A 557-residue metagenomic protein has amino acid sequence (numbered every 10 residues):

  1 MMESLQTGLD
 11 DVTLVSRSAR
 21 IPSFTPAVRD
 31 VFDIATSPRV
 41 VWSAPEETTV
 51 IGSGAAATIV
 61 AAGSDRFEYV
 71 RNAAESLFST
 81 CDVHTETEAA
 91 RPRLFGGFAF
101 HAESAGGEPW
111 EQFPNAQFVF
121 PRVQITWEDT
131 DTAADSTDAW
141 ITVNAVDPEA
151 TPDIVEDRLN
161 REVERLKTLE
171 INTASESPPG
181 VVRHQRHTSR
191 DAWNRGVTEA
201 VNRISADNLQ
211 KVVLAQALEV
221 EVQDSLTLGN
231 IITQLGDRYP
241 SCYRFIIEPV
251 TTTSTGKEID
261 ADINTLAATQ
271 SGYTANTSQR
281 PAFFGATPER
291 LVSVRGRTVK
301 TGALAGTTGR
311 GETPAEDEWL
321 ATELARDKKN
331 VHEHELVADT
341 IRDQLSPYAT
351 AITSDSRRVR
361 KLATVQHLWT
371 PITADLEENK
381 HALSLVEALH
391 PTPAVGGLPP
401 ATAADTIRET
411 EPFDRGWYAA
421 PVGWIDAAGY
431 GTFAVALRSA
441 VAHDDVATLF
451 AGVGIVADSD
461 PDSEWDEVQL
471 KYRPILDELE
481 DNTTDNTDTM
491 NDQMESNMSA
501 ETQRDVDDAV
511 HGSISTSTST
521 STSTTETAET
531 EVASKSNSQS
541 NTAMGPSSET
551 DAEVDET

Functional and structural regions predicted by a protein language model:
M1-L14, T132, I171-H184, K257-T274 (+1 more regions): Terminal disorder- and signal-encoded targeting elements
M1-T80, A89, V222, L226: Short Lys/Arg-enriched alpha/beta "domain-start" segment
S76-A215, K257-T274, V506, P546 (+1 more regions): Non-catalytic accessory segments adjacent to catalytic cores
A134-L169, A286, R290-V365, H443-D488 (+2 more regions): Cytosolic ligand/metal-binding cores
S175-R186, V213-V222, W319-D327, L389: Active-site-proximal beta-alpha loop/turn segments in soluble metabolic enzymes
R186-R190, E221-V222, G309-R310, D327 (+5 more regions): Hydrophobic alpha-helical scaffolding
E219-N330, G429-G452: An anion-binding catalytic pocket shared by soluble metabolic enzymes
P371-E495, E556: Conserved hydrophobic core element of enzyme catalytic domains
